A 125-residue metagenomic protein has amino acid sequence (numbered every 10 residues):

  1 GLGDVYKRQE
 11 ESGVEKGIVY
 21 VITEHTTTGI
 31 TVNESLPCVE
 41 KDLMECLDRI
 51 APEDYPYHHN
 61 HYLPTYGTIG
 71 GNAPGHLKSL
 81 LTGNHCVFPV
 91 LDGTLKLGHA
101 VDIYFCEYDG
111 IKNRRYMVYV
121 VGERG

Functional and structural regions predicted by a protein language model:
G1-Y6: Short, small-residue-biased leader/transition segments that mark boundaries at the very start of proteins
R8-V19: Phosphate/pyrophosphate-binding loops at sites that engage ATP/ADP/AMP, CoA/4′-phosphopantetheine, polyphosphate
I18-T31: Short, charge-patterned binding micro-sites
N33-S35: Divalent-metal (often Zn2+) His-rich catalytic cores of metallo-beta-lactamase-fold enzymes
C38-V39: A short aromatic-anchored loop/beta-hairpin motif
D48-G98: Mid-chain, well-packed structural core segment of small domains
H85, G98-E107, I111-G125: C-terminal binding/interaction regions
